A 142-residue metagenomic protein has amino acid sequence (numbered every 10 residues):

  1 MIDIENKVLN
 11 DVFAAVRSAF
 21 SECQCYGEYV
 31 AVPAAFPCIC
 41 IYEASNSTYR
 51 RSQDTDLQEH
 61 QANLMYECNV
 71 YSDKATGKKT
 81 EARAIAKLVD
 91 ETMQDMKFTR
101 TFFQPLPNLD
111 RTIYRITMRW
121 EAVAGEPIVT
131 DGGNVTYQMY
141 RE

Functional and structural regions predicted by a protein language model:
M1-N10, S47-D54, Q58-Q61, R100-E142: Short, charged interaction patches at domain edges and termini
M1-Q53, Q58, T76-K78, A84: Small/polar-rich, solvent-exposed N-terminal microdomains that initiate assembly or binding
Q24-G27, K97-P105: Short beta-strand elements
A34-F36, E59-M65, L88, R115: Short connector loops at helix/strand junctions that flank enzyme active sites, especially segments positioning acidic
Y42, E67-Y71, R119-V123: Residue-level recognition of well-ordered beta-strand positions that form the cores of beta-sheet-rich folds across
E67-M93: Mid-chain, well-packed structural core segment of small domains
D90-T99, R111: Short, compact, well-ordered microdomains
